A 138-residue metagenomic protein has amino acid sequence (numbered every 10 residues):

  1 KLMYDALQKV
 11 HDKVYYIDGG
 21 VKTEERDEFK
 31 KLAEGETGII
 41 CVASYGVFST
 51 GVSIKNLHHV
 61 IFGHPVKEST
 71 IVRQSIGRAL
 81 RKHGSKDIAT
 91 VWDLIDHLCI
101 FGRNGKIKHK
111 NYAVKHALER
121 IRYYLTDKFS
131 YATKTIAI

Functional and structural regions predicted by a protein language model:
K1-V21: Conserved helicase motor "Helicase C" RecA-like lobe of SF1/SF2 P-loop NTPases
Q8, K13, F101-H109, A137-I138: Polar low-complexity intrinsically disordered regions
Q8, Y123-Y124: Short, conserved catalytic or adaptor-binding loops enriched in Gly and charged residues
V10, G35-T37, D127: Structured helix-beta-strand junction loops
D18-Y123: Conserved RecA-like P-loop NTPase helicase motor core
F129-I138: Long, largely alpha-helical accessory region at the distal end of helicase-like NTP-driven motors
